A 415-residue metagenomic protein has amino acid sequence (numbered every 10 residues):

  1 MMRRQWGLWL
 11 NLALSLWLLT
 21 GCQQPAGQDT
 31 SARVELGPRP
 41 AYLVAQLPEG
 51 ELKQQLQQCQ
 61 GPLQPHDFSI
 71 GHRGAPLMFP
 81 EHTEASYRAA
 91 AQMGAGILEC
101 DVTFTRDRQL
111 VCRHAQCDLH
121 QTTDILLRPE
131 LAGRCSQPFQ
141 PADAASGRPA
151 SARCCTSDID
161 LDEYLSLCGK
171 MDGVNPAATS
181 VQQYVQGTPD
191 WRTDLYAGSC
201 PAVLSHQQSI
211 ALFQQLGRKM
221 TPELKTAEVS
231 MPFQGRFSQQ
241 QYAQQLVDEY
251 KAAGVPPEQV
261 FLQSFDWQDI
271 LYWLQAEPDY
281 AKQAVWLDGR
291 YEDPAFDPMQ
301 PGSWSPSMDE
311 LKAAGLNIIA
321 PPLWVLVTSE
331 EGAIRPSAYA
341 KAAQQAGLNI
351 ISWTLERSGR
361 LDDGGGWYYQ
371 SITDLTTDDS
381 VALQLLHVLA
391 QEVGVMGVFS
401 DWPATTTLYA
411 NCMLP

Functional and structural regions predicted by a protein language model:
M2-L10: Bacterial N-terminal signal peptides that target proteins for export
W9-T20: Bacterial N-terminal signal peptides
C22-P415: Phosphate-group recognition and catalysis centered on beta-loop-alpha active-site segments
